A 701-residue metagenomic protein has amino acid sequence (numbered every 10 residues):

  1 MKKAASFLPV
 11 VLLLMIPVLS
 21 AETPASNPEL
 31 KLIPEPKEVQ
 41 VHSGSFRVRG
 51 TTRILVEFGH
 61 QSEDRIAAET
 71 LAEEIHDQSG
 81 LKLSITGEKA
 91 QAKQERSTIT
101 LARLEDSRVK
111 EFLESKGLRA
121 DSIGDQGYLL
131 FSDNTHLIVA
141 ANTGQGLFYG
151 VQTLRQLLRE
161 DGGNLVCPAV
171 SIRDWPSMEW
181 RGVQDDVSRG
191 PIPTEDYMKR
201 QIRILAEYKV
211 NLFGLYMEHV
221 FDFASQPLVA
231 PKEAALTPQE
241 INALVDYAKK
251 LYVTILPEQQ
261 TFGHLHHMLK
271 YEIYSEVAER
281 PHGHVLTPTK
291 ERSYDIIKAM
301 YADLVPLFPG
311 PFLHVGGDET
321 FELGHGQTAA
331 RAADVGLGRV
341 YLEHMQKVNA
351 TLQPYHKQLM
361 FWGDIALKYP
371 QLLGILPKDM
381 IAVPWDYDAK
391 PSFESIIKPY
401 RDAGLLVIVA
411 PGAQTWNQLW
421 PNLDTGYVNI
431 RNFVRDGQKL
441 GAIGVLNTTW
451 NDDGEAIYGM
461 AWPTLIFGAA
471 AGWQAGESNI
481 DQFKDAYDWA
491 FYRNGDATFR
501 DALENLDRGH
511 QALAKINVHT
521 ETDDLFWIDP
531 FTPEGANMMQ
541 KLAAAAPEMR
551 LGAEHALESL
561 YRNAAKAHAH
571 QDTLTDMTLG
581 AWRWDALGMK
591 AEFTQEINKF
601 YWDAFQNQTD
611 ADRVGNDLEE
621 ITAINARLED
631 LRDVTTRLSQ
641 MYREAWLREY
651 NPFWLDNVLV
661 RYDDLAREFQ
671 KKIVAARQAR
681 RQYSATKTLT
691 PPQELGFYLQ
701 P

Functional and structural regions predicted by a protein language model:
M1-P9: Bacterial N-terminal signal peptides that target proteins for export
L8, V109, L147-G150, P193 (+3 more regions): Short helix/loop capping segments that flank catalytic or ligand/cofactor-binding pockets
L8-P17: Bacterial N-terminal signal peptides
A21-R181, N432, E455: Contiguous, structured surface segment used for ligand recognition
L32-E35, Q40-H42, V48-G50, I123-Q126 (+7 more regions): Substrate-binding groove of N-acetylhexosamine-processing glycoside hydrolases
F58-H60, R189, D388: A generic structural motif
E74, S115-Q353, M360, V409-P411 (+2 more regions): Feature activates predominantly on carbohydrate-active enzymes
R103, M217, T449: Short secondary-structure boundary segments
